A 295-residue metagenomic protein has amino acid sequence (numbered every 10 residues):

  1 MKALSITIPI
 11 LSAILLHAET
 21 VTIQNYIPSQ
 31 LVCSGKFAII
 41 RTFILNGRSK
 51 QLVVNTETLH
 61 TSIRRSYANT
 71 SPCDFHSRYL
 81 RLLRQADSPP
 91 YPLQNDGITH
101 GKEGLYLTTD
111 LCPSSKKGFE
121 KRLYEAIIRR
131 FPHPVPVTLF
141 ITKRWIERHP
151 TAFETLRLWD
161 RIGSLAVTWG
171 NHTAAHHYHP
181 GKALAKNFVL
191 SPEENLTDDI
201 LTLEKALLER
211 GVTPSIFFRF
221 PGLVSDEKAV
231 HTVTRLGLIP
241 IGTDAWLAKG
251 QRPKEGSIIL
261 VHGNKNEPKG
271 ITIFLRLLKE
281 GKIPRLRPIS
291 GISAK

Functional and structural regions predicted by a protein language model:
M1-T108, S115-T138, R144-T151, E255-K295: Terminal accessory/targeting
C112, A174, L223, N264-K265: Catalytic metal-binding/acid-base residues of hydrolase active sites
R129-H231, R235-I259: Metal-dependent polysaccharide deacetylase catalytic core of the NodB/CE4 family, i.e., the active-site-bearing domain
